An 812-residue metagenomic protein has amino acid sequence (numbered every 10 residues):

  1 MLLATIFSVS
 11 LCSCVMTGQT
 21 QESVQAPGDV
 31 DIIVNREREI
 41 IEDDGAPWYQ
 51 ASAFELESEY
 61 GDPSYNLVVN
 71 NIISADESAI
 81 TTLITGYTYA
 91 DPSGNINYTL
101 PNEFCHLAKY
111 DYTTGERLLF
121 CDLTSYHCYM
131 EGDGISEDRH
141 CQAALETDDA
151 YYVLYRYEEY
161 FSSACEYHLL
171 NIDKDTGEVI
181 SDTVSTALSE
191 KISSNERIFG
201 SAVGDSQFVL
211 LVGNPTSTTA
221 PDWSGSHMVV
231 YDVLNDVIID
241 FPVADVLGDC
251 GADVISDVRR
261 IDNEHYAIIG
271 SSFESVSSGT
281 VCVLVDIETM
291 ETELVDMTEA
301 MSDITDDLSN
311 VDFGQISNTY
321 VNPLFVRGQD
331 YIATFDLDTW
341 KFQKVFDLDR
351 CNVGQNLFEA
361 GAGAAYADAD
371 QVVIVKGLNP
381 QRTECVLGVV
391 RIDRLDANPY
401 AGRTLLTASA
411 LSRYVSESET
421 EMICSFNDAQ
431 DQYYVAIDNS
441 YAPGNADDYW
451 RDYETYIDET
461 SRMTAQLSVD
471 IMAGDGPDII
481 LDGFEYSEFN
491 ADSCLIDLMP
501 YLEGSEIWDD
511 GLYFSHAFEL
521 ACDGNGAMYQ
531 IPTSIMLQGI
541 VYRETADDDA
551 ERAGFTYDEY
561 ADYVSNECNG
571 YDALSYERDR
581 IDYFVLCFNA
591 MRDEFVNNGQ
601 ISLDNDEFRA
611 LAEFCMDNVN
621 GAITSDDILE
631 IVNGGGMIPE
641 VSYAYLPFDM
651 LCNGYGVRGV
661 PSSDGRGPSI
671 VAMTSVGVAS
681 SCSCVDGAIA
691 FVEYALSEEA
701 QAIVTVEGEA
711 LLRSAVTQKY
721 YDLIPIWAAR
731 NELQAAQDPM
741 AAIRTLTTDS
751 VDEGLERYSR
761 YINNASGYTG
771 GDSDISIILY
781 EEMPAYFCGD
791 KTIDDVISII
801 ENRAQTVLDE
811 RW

Functional and structural regions predicted by a protein language model:
C14-Y98, Y112-G115, A144, Y157 (+9 more regions): Conserved N-terminal structural module of periplasmic/extracytoplasmic solute-binding proteins
S52-Y60, L118-E137, T183-E196, V237 (+4 more regions): Surface-exposed loop and turn segments in beta-propeller and other repeat-based domains that flank or scaffold
D111, D173, D232, L502 (+3 more regions): Helix-loop-helix "hinge/cap" segment bordering the ligand-binding cleft or interdomain interface
D482-G539, G656-P661: Hinge/lid segment of periplasmic solute-binding proteins
P500-L512, D593-L611, S662-S669, I762 (+1 more regions): Short, solvent-exposed loop/beta-turn-alpha elements that line the ligand-binding surface or hinge of extracytoplasmic
T545, N569, Y694-A728: Periplasmic-binding protein-like
E613-E693, I703: Extracytoplasmic/periplasmic substrate-binding proteins
N731-A804: C-terminal capping/gating helix-and-loop segments adjacent to ligand/active sites or protein-protein/ligand interfaces
